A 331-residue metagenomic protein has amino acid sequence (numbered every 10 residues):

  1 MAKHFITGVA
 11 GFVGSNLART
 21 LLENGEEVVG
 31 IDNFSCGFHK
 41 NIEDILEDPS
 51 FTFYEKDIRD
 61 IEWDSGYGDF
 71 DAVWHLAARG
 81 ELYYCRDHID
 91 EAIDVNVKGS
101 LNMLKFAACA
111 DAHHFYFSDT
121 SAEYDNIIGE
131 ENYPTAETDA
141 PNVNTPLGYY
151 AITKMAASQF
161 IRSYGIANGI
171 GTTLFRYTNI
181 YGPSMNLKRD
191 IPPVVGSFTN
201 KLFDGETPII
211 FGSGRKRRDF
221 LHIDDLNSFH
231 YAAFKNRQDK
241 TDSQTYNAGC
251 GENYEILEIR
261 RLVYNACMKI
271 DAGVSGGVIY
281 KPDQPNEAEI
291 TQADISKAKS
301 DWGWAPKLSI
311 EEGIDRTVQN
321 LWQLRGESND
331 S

Functional and structural regions predicted by a protein language model:
M1-I180, W304, R316, N320 (+2 more regions): N-terminal Rossmann-like NAD(P)+-binding domain of SDR-like oxidoreductases, especially those catalyzing
K3-H4, D57, N102, F203-S331: C-terminal substrate-binding subdomain of Rossmann-fold SDR/epimerase-dehydratase oxidoreductases
V28, S35-C36, D60, D90 (+6 more regions): Alpha-helix N-cap/helix-start and coil->helix boundary motif
S35, A78, K188, Q238-T241 (+1 more regions): Flexible interhelical turns and helix-capping residues at alpha-helix boundaries within structured domains
G37, D87, V95-K98, G148 (+7 more regions): Residue-level signal for the nucleotide or nucleotide-sugar donor/cofactor binding architecture
I127-P134, Q159-R218, I223-K235, G251-N253 (+1 more regions): NAD(P)-dependent short-chain dehydrogenase/reductase
G129-P141, L187, K240, K269-V274: Short helix-coil transition/hinge motifs at the ends and kinks of transmembrane helices, capturing the brief
